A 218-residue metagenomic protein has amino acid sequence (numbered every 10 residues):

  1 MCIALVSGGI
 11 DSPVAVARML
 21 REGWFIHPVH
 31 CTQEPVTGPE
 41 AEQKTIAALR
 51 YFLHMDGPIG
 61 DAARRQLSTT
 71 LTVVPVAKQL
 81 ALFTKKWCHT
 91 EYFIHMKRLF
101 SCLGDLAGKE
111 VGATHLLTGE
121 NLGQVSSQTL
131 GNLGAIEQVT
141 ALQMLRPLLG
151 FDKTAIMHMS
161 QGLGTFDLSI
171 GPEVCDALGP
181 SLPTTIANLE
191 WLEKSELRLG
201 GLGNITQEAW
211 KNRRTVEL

Functional and structural regions predicted by a protein language model:
M1-A47, L178-S181: ATP-dependent adenylation/pyrophosphate-handling site
A4, P28-H30, V73, T118 (+1 more regions): Structural beta-sheet core signal
W24-F25, L67, G112: Short loop/turn motifs at secondary-structure junctions
L49-K85, E173, A177: A conserved beta-strand->alpha-helix junction
R50-P58, K109-A113, Q161-T165, P183: Generic secondary-structure signature for well-ordered alpha-helical cores
L80, K85-L163: Active-site adenylate/phosphate-handling loop in enzymes that bind or generate adenylated species
F166-L218: The feature marks non-catalytic terminal segments
